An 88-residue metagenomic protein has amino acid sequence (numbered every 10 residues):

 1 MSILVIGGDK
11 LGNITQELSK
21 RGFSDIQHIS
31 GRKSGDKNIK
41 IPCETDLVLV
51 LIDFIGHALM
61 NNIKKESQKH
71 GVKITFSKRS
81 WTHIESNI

Functional and structural regions predicted by a protein language model:
S2-D25: Short, charged N-terminal beta->alpha structural module
I6-G8, G31, R79: Cofactor-binding loop segments of dinucleotide-utilizing enzymes, especially the Rossmann-like FAD- and NAD(P)+-binding
I14, K33-I41, L59: Short acidic active-site motifs
S24-G35: A short beta-strand-loop structural module common to alpha/beta enzyme folds
C43-T45: Alpha-helix C-terminal capping/helix-to-coil transition sites in glycosyltransferase folds
D53-F54: Short glycine-/small-residue-rich Rossmann-like dinucleotide-binding loops
S67-I88: Ser/Thr/Gly-rich flexible loops in soluble cytosolic domains mediating phosphotransfer, phosphorylation
